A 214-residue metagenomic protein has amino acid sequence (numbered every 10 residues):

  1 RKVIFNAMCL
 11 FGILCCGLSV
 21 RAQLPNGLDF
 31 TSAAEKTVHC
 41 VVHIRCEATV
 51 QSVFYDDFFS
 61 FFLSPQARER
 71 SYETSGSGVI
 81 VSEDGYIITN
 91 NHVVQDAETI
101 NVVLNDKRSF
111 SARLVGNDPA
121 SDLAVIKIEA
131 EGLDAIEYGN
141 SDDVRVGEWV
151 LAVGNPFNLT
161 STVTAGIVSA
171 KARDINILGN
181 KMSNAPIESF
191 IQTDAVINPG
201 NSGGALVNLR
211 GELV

Functional and structural regions predicted by a protein language model:
F5-N6, T49: General helical structural elements
N6-G17: Bacterial N-terminal signal peptides
A22-V214: Serine-dependent protease modules
